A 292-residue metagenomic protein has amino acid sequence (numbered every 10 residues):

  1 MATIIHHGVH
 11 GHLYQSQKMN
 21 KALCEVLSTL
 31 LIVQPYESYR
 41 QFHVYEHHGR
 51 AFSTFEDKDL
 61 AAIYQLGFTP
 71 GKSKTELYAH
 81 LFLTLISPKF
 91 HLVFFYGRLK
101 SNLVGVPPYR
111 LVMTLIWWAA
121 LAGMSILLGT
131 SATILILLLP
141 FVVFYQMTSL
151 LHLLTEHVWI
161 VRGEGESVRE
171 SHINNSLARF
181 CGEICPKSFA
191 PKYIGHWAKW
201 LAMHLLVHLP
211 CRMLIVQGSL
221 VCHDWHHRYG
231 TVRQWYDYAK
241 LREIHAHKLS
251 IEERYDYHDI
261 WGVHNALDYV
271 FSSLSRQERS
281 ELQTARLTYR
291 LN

Functional and structural regions predicted by a protein language model:
M1-G8, E37, I86-V93, L138-K192: Transmembrane alpha-helical segments that form the membrane-embedded catalytic/substrate-channel core of multi-pass
M1-T3, V26-E37, V142, L206-Q217: Membrane-embedded alpha-helical segments that form the functional core of polytopic membrane enzymes, especially those
I4, K18-K21, T29-L139, L220-D224 (+1 more regions): Non-catalytic, topology-defining segments of multipass membrane proteins
H12, G163, V232-R233: Generic hydrophobic alpha-helical membrane-span motif
H12, H47-H48, T155: Protein kinase-like catalytic domain
L13-L31, D59-F68, S167-A202: Juxtamembrane helix-capping/reentrant segments at transmembrane boundaries
I134-L137, W197-V207: Short, motif-level signal for alpha-helix interfacial/capping segments enriched in acidic residues and aromatics/proline
Q146, L214-W225: Short amphipathic alpha-helical segments
